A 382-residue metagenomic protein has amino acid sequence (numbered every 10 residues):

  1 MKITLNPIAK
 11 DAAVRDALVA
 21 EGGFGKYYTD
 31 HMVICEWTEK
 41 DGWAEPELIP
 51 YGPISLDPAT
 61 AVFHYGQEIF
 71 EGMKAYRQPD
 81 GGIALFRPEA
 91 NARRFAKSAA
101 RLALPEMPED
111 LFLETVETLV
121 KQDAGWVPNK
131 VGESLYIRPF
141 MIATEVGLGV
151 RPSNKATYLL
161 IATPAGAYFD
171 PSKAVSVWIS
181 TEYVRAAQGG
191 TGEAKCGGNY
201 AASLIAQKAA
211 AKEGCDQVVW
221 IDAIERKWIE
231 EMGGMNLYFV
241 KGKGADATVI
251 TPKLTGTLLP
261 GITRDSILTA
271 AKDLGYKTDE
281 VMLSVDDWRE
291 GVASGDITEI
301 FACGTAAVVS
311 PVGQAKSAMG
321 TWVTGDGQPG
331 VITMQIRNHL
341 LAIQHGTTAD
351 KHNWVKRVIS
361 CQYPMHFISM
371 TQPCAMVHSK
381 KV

Functional and structural regions predicted by a protein language model:
M1-A20, Y27-T29, I224, W228-F367 (+2 more regions): Conserved catalytic-core subdomain
K2-D57, F63: Intrinsically disordered, low-complexity, positively charged segments
D11, E21, P88-A92, A96-E213 (+1 more regions): Extended Lys/Arg-rich, glycine-bearing segments that form polyanion-binding/interaction patches within enzyme domains
K26-E39, L48, A61, A174-I221 (+1 more regions): Active-site-adjacent loop/helix segments that line or gate small-molecule/cofactor pockets in enzymes
I34-W43, Y76-G81, P88, T144 (+4 more regions): Short acidic-glycine loop/turn motifs at beta-strand connectors
D57-K74, V309: Conserved phosphate/anionic-ligand binding catalytic regions in large, soluble enzymes, centered on
E109-D110, W126-S134, V218-I221, G275-D286 (+1 more regions): Flexible, glycine/charged-enriched surface loops at secondary-structure junctions
